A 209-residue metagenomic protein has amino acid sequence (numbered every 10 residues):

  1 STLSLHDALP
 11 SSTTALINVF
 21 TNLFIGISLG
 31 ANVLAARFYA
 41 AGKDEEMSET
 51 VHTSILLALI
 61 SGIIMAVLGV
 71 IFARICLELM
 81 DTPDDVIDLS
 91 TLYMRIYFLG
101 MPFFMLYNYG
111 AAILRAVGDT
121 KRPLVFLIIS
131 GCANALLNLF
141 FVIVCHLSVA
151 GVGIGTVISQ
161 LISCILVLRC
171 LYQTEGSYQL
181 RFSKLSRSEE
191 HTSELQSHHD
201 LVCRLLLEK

Functional and structural regions predicted by a protein language model:
T2-L9, E194-L195, L201: Short, small-residue-biased leader/transition segments that mark boundaries at the very start of proteins
P10-V67, F104-P123: Small-residue-rich hydrophobic transmembrane alpha-helices
V19-N22, N134-N138, C164-L168: Hydrophobic transmembrane alpha-helices of multi-pass small-molecule transporters
A31-N32, F72-A73, G110, L137-N138 (+1 more regions): Hydrophobic/aromatic residues in alpha-helical transmembrane segments
A35-G100, V144-S193: Short alpha-helical transmembrane segments in multi-pass integral membrane proteins
A58, I113-L139, A150, V157: Alpha-helical transmembrane segments of multi-pass membrane transporters/permeases
E190-K209: Calmodulin-binding IQ motif alpha-helix
